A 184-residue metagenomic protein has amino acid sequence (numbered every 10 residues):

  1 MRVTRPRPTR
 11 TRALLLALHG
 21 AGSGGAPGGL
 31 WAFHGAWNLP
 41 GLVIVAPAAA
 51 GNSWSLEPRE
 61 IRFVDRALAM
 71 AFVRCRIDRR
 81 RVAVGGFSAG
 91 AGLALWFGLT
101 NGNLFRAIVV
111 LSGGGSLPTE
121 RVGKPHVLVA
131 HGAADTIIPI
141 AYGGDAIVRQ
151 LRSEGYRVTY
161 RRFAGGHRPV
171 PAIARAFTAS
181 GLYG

Functional and structural regions predicted by a protein language model:
P6, R10, W54-S88: Gly/Ser-rich "nucleophile elbow"/oxyanion-hole loop immediately N-terminal to the catalytic nucleophile in hydrolases
T11-A21: Short beta-strand element of the alpha/beta-hydrolase
R12-A13, L42, R106, P125-H126: Alpha/beta-hydrolase fold active-site loops
A21, A48-N52, G114: Short beta-to-alpha linker loops that shape the active-site pocket of alpha/beta-hydrolase fold enzymes
P27-V45: Short amphipathic alpha-helix adjacent to the substrate-entry channel of hydrolases
V73, R80-K124: Primarily recognizes the serine-hydrolase "nucleophile elbow" in alpha/beta-hydrolase and SGNH/GDSL folds
V127-A130, T136-G184: C-terminal catalytic histidine-bearing segment of alpha/beta-hydrolase fold enzymes
